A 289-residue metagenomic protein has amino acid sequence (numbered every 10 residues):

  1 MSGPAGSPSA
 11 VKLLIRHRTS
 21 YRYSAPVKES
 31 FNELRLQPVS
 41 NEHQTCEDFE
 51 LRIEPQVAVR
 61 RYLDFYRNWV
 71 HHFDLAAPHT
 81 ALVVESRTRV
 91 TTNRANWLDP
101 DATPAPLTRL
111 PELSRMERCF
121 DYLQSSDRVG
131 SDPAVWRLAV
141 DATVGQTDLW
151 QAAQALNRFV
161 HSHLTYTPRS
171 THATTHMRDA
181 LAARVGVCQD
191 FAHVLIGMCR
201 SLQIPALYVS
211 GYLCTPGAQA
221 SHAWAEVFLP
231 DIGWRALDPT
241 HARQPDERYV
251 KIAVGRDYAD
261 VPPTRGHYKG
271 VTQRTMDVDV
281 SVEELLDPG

Functional and structural regions predicted by a protein language model:
M1-T108: Intrinsically disordered, low-complexity N-terminal segments that are enriched in acidic
P4, R158, D190-T272: Hydrophobic/aromatic-rich core segments of domains that either
V11, H17, N32, F49 (+5 more regions): Structural beta-strand/beta-sheet cores of well-ordered domains, especially the beta-sheet scaffolds that support
T19, T171, T240: Ser/Thr-centric signal marking residues that sit in or immediately flank functional binding/regulatory motifs
A25, E29, L36-P38, I53-P55 (+10 more regions): Generic structural "secondary-structure junction" signal
L34-Q44, F49-L51, H241-P262, Y268-V278 (+2 more regions): Glycine-rich, small/acidic residue-mixed loop/short-helix segments
A58-V59, L107-L110, Q244-K251: Short, surface-exposed linear segments at secondary-structure transitions and domain or protein termini
P106-G186, V194, R256-Y258, G270-P288: Secondary-structure boundary elements
